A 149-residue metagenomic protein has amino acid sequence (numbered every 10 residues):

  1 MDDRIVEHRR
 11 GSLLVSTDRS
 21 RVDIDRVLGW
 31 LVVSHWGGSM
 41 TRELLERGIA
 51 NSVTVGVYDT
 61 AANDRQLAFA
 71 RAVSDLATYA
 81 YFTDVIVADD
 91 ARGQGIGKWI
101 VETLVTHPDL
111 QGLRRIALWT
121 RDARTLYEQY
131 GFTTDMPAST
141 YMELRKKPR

Functional and structural regions predicted by a protein language model:
M1-M40: Short amphipathic alpha-helix that is part of the acyltransferase structural core
R21, P148-R149: Short helix-loop capping/hinge motifs at secondary-structure junctions, enriched in acidic/polar residues
E43-I86: A conserved beta-strand-loop-helix scaffold within acyl/acetyltransferase catalytic domains
A91-I100: Conserved acetyl-CoA pyrophosphate-binding loop and the N-cap/start of the following alpha-helix in GNAT-like
K98, D109-K147: Conserved active-site alpha-helix within GNAT-family acetyltransferase domains
